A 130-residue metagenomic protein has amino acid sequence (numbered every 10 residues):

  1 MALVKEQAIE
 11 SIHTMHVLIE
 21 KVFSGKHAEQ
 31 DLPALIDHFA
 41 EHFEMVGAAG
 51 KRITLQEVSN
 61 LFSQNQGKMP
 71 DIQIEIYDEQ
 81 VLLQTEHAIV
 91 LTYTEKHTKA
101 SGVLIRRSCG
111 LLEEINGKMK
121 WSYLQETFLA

Functional and structural regions predicted by a protein language model:
A2-S11, V17-E29, E44-A130: A beta-strand edge to alpha-helix "cap/lid" segment located at domain peripheries
